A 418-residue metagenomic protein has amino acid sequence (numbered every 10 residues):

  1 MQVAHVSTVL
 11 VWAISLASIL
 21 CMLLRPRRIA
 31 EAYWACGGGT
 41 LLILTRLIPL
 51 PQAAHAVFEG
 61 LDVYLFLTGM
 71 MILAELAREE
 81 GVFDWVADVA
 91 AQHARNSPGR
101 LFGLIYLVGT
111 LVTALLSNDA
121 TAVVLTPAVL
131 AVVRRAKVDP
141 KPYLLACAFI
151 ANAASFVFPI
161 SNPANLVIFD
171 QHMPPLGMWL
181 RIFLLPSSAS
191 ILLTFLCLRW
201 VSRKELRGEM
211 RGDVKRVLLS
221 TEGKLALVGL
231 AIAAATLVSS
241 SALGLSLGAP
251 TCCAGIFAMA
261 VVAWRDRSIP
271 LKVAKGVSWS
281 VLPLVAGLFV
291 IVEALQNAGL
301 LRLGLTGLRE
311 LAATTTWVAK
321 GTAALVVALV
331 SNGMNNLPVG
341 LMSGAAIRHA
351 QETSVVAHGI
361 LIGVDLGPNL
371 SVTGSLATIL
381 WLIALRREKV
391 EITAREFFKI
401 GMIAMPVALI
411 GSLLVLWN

Functional and structural regions predicted by a protein language model:
M1-S7, P26-I29, Q52-V63, L176-P186 (+6 more regions): Interfacial loop-to-helix junctions that mark the boundaries of transmembrane helices in multi-pass membrane
Q2-A13, E59-I72, A114, N118-A122 (+7 more regions): Structural signature of hydrophobic alpha-helical transmembrane segments
V3, P51-K141, V281, A286-E352: Membrane-embedded alpha-helical segments and adjacent helix-loop junctions characteristic of multi-pass solute
S7-I19, R27-I48, L61-I72, V124 (+3 more regions): Hydrophobic mid-bilayer segments of alpha-helices in multi-pass membrane transport proteins, especially secondary
N96-L104, R134-C147, P174-L185, W317 (+2 more regions): Membrane-interface alpha-helices at helix entry/exit sites of multi-pass transporters
T113-V123, P140-H172, T194-R199, A328-G344 (+1 more regions): Alpha-helical transmembrane segments and, especially, the helix-loop junctions at the ends of these helices
V138, V157, G177-T221, L225 (+1 more regions): Juxtamembrane and boundary regions of transmembrane helices in multi-pass small-molecule transporters and channels
S190-I269: Long, contiguous bundles of hydrophobic transmembrane helices that form the permeation core of multi-pass
